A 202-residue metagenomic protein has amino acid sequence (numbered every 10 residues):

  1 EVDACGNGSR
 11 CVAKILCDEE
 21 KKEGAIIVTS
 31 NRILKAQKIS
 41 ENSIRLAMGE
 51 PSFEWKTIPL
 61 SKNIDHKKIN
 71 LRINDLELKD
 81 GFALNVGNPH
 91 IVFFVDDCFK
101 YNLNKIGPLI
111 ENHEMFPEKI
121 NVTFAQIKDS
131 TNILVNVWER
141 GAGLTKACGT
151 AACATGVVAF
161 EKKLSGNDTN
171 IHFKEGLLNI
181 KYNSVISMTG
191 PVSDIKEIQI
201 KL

Functional and structural regions predicted by a protein language model:
E1-A4, S9-T145, V157-L202: Active-site proximal loop and beta-alpha junction motif in alpha/beta enzyme cores
A152-G156: Active-site-adjacent alpha-helix immediately C-terminal to a catalytic or transition-state-stabilizing loop
